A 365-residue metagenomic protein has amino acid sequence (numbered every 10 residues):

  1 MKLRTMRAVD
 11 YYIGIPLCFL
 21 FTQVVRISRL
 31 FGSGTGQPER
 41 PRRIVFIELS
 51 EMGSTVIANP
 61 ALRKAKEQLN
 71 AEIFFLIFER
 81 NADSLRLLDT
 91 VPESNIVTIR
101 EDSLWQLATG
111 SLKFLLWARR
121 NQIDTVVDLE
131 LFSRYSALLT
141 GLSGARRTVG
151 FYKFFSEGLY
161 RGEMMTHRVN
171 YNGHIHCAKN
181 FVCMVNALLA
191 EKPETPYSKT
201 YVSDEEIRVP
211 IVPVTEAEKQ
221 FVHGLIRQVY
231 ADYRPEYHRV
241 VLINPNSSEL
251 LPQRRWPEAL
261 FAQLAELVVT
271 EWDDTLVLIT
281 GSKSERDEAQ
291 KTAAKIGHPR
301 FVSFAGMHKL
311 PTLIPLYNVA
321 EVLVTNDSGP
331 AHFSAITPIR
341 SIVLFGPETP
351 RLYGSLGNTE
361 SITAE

Functional and structural regions predicted by a protein language model:
M1-E365: Catalytic machinery of carbohydrate-active enzymes, primarily nucleotide-sugar-dependent glycosyltransferases
